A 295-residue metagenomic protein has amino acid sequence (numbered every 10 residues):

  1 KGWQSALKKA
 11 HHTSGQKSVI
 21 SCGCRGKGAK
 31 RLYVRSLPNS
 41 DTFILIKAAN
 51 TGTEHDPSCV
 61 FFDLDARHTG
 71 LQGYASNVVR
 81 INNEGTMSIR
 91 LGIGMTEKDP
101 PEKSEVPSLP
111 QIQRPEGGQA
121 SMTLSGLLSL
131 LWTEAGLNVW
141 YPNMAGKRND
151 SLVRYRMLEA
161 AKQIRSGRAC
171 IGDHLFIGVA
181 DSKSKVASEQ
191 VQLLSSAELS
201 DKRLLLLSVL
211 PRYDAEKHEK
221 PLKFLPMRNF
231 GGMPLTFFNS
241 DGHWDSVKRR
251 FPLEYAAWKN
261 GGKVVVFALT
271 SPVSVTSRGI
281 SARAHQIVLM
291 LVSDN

Functional and structural regions predicted by a protein language model:
K1-N295: Intrinsically disordered, low-complexity linker/tail regions enriched in polar/charged residues
